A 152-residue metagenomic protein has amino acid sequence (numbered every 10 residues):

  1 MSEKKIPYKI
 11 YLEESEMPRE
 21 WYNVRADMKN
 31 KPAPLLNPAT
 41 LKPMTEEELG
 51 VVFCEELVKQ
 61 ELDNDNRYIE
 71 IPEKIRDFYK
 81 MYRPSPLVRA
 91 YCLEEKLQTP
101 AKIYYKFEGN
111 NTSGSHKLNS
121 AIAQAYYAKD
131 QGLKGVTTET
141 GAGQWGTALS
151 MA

Functional and structural regions predicted by a protein language model:
M1-A152: PLP-dependent amino-acid enzyme catalytic core
